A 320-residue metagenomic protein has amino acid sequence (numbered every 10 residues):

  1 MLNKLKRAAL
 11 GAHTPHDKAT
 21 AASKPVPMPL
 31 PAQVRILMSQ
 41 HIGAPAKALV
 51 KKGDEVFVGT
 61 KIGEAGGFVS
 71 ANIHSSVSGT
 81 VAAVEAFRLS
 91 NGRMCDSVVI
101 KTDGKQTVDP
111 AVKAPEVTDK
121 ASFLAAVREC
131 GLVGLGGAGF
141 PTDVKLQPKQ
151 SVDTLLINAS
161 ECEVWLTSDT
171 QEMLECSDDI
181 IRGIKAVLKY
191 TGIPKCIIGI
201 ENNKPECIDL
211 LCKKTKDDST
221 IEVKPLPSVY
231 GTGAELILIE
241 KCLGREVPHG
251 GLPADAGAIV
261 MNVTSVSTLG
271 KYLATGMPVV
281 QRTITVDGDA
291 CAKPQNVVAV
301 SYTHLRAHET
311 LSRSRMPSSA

Functional and structural regions predicted by a protein language model:
M1-P45, L49: N-terminal, Lys/Arg-enriched amphipathic/low-complexity engagement segments that precede the first folded domain
K51-E64, A83: Short, well-structured beta-strand-loop connectors
G79-V81: Conserved hydrophobic positions within beta-strands
A83, R88-K145, K149-Q150, P205: Acidic low-complexity segments
S122, Q171-D218, L305: Internal alpha/beta scaffold segment
L155-D169, A290: Gly-rich Lys/Arg/Thr-decorated short loops/hinges at beta-loop-alpha junctions or inter-strand turns that position
P194-V300: Hydrophobic alpha-helical positions that pack around
T303-T310: Conserved small/polar residues in nucleotide/adenosyl-binding loops
